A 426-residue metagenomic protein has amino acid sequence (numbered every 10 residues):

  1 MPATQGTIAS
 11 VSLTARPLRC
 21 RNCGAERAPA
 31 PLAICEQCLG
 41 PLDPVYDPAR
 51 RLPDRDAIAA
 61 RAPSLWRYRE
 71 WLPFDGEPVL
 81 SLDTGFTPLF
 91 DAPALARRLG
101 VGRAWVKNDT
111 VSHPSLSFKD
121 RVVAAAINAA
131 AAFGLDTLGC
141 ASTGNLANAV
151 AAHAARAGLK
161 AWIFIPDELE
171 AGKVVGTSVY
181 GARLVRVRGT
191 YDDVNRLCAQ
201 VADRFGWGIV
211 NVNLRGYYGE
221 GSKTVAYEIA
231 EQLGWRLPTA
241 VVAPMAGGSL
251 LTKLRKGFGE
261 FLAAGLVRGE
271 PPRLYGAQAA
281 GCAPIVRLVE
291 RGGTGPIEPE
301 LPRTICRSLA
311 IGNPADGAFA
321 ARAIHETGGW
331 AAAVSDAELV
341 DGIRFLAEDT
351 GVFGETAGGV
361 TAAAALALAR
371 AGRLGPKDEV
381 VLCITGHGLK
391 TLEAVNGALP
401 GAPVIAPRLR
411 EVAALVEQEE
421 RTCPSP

Functional and structural regions predicted by a protein language model:
P2-P426: PLP-dependent amino-acid enzyme catalytic core
